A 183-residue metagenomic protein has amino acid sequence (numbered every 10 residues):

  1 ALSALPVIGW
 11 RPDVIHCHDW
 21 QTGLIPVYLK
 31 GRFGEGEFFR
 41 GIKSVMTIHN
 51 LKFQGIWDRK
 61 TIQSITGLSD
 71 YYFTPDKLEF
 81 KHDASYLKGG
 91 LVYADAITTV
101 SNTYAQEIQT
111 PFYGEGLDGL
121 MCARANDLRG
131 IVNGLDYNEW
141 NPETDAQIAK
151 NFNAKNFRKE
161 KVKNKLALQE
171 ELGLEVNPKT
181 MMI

Functional and structural regions predicted by a protein language model:
A1-I183: Catalytic cores of nucleotide-sugar-dependent glycosyltransferases that transfer UDP/GDP/TDP-activated
